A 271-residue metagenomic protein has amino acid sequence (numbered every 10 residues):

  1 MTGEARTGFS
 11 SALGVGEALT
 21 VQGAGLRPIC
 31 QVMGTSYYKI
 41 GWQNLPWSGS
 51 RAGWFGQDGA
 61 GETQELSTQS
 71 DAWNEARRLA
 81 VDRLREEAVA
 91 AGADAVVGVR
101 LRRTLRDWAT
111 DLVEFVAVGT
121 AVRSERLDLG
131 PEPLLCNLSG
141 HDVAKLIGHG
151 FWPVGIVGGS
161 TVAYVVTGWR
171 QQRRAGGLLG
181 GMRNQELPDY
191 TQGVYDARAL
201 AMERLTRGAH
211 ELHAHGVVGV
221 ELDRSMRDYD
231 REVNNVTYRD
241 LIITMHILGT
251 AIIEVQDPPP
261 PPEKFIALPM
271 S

Functional and structural regions predicted by a protein language model:
M1-Q69, D111-Y190, N234-S271: Intrinsic disorder/low-complexity detector
T7-L13, E75-A76, A95-L101, E132-L138 (+2 more regions): A short linear-motif detector with a strong N-terminal bias
G16-E17, V81, R100, T104-R106 (+4 more regions): Sparse, context-dependent recognition of short Cys/His-centered cofactor- or disulfide-binding micro-motifs
P46-S48, G53-R100, V157, L178-D223: Short, well-ordered alpha-helical segments
R78-G130: Extended, hydrophobic interaction surfaces within ordered domains
A95-D107, G216-R239, I243-T244, A251-I252: Short, conserved loop-to-beta-strand elements that form functional interface hotspots
